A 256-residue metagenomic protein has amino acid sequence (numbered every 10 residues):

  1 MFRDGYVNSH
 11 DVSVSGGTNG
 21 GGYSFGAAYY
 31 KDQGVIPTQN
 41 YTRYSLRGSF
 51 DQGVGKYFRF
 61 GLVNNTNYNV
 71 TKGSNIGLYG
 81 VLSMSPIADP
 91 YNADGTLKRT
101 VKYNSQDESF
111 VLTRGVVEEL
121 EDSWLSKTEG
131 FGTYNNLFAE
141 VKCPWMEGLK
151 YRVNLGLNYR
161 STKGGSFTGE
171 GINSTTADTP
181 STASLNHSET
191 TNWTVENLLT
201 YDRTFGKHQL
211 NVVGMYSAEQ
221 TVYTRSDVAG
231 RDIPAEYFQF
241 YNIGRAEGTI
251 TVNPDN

Functional and structural regions predicted by a protein language model:
M1, G34-Y41, S45-Y134, K150-N256: Surface-exposed loop/interface segments of Gram-negative outer-membrane beta-barrel transport/assembly proteins
M1-P37, N75-L78, E119-E129, A139-K142 (+1 more regions): Residues embedded in well-ordered regular secondary structure
